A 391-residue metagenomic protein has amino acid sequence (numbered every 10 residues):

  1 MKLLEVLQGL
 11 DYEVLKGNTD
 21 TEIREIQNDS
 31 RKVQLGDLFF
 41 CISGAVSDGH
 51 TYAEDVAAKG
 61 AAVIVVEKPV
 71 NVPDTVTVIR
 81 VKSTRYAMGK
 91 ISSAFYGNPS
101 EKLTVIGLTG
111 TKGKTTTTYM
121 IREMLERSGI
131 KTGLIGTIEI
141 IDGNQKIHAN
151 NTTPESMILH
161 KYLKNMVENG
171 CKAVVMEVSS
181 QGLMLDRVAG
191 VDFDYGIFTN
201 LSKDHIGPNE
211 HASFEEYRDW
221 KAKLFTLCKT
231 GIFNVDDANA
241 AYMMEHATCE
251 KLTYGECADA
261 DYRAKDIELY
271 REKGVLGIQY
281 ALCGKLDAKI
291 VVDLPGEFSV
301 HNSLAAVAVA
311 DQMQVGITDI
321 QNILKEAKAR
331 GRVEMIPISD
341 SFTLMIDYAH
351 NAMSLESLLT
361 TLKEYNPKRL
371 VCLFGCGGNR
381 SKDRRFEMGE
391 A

Functional and structural regions predicted by a protein language model:
M1-K90, T226, A238, V291 (+2 more regions): N-terminal leader/targeting and accessory segments in enzymes
L7, V70-T75, E168-N169, D194-L344 (+1 more regions): Acidic, Mg2+-coordinating active-site environments of NTP-dependent enzymes
L7-L10, M88-G231, V235, N239-C249 (+2 more regions): Phosphate-binding loop of NTP-binding sites
G44-S47, A329, L355-A391: Active-site beta-alpha connecting loops in nucleotide-dependent enzymes
A53, R122, L163, K221 (+2 more regions): Generic hydrophobic/aromatic pocket-lining and core-packing "Φ" positions
A53-A58, V167, A189, K363: Non-catalytic positions within long, well-ordered alpha-helices that form the structural scaffold/packing of enzyme
A62-K68, G231-V235, V371-G375: Short internal beta-strands
G113-T117, M176-G182, I346-M353, G377-D383: Active-site glycine- and acidic-residue-rich loops that bind and position anionic ligands or nucleotide-like cofactors
